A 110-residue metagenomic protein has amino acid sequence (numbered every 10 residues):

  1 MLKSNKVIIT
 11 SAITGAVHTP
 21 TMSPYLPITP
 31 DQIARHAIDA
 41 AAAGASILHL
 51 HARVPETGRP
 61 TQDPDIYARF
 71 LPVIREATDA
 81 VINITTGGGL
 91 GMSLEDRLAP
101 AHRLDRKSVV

Functional and structural regions predicted by a protein language model:
M1-Y25: N-terminal small/glycine-rich loop or linker at the start of catalytic domains across soluble metabolic enzymes
A12-A16, R53-P55, V81, T85-G91: Active-site beta-loop-alpha junctions enriched in small/polar residues
T21, S46-R69: Glycine-rich, proline-tolerant flexible connector loops at the mouths of alpha/beta enzymes
P24-Q32, G58-I66, D96: Alpha-helix N-cap and loop-to-helix initiation/capping positions
I33, A40, H51: Conserved, mostly hydrophobic/aromatic
G91-R103: Catalytic cores of alpha/beta
V109-V110: Conserved small/polar residues in nucleotide/adenosyl-binding loops
